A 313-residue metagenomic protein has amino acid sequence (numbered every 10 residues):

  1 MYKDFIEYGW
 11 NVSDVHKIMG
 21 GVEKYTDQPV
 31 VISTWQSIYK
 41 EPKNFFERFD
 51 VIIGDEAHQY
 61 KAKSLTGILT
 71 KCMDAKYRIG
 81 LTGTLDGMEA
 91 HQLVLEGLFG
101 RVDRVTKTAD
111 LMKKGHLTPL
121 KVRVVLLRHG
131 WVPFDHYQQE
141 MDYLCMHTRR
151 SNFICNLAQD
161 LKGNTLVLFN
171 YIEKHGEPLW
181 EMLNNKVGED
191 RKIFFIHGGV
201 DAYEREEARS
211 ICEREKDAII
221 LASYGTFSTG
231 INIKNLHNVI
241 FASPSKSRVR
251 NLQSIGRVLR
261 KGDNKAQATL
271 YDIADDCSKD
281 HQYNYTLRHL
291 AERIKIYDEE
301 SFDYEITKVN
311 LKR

Functional and structural regions predicted by a protein language model:
M1-M19, K186-D190: Conserved helix-turn-beta segment of the N-terminal RecA-like "Helicase ATP-binding" lobe in SF1/SF2 helicases
D14-D27, E177-P178, D190-S228: Conserved helicase ATPase core of P-loop NTP-dependent helicases/translocases
M19-V51, A62-G67, T226: Conserved helix/coil segment N-terminal to the catalytic DExD/H
V31-T34, K76-G83, I219-S223: Structural recognition of the conserved hydrophobic beta-strand(s) that form the central parallel beta-sheet of P-loop
E47-D50, A222, T229-P244, Q253 (+1 more regions): A short beta-strand element within the Helicase C-terminal
D50-V51, H58-K121, Y297: Post-DEXD/H (motif II) to motif III coupling segment of the RecA-like Helicase ATP-binding lobe
V132-N170, K174-N185: Conserved interdomain hinge at the start of the Helicase C-terminal
R257-A291: Conserved segment of the helicase C-terminal RecA-like domain
